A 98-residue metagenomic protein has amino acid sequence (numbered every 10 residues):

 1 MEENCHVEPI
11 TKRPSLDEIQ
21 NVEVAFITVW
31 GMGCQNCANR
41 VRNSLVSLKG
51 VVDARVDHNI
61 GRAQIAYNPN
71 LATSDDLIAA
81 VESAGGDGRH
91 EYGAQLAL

Functional and structural regions predicted by a protein language model:
M1-L98: Flexible metal-binding regulatory segments at protein termini and peripheral loops
